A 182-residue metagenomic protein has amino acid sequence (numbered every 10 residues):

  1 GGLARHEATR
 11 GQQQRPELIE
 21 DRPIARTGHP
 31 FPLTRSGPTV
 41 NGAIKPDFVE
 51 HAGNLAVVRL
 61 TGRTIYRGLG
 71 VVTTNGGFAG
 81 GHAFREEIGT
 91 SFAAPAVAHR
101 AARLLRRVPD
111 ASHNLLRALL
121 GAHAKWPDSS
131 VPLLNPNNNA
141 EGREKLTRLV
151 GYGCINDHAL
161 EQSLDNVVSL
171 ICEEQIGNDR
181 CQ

Functional and structural regions predicted by a protein language model:
L3-A94: Catalytic-core environment of secreted peptidases
L3-R5, G53, V97, L116 (+1 more regions): An acidic- and aromatic-residue-enriched active-site/binding cleft used to recognize and process polar
A4, A8, A56, L104 (+2 more regions): A generic secondary-structure signal for well-formed alpha-helical elements
L18, G121, N135-K145: Long, K/E/R/D-enriched contiguous segments that form extended
F48, R100, L120: Divalent metal-coordination and catalytic microenvironments
A93-R107: Short, small-residue alpha-helix embedded
V108-L133: An often Trp-containing, charged/polar helix-loop segment at the C-terminal end of enzyme catalytic cores
A140-Q182: Secreted peptidase-domain scaffold signal
